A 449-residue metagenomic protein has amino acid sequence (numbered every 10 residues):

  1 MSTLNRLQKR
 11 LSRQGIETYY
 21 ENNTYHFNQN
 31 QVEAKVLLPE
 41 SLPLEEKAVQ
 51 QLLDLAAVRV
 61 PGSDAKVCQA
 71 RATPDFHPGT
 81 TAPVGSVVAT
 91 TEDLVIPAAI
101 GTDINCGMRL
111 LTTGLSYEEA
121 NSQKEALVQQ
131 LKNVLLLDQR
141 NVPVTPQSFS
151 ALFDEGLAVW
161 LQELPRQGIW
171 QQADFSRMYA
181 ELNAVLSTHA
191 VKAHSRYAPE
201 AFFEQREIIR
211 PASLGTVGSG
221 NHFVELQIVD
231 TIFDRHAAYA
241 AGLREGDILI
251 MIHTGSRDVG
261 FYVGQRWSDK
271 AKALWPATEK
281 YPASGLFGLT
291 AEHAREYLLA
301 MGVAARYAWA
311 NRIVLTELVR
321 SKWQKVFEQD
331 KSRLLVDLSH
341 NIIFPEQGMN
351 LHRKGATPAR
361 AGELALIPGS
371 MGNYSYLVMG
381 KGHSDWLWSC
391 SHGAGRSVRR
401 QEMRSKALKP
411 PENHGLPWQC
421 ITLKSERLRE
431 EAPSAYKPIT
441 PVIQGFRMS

Functional and structural regions predicted by a protein language model:
S2-A56, A65-A72, T80-S86, D93-A99 (+1 more regions): Domain-length cofactor-binding catalytic modules of enzymes
D93-I100, C106-G114: N-terminal cap/recognition module
Y117: Patatin-like phospholipase
